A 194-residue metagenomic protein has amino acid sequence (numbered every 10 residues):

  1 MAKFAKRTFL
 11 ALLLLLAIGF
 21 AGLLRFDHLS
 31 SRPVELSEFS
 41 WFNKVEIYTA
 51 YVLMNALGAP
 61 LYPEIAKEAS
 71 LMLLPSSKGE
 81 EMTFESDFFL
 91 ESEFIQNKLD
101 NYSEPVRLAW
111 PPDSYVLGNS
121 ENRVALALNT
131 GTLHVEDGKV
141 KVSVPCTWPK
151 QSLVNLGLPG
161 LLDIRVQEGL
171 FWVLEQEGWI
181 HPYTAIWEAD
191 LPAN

Functional and structural regions predicted by a protein language model:
M1-I18: N-terminal Sec-pathway targeting helices
T8, L13, L24, S30 (+4 more regions): Prokaryotic Sec-type signal peptides and long signal-anchor helices with extended Leu/Ile/Val-rich h-regions
I18-V34: Membrane-interface motif at the C-terminal end of an N-terminal transmembrane signal
P33, S40-T49, L53-A66, S70 (+2 more regions): Early compact domain cores of eukaryotic multidomain regulators
E64-L71, S76-N194: Catalytic toxin/effector domains delivered as secreted proteins or via bacterial secretion systems
